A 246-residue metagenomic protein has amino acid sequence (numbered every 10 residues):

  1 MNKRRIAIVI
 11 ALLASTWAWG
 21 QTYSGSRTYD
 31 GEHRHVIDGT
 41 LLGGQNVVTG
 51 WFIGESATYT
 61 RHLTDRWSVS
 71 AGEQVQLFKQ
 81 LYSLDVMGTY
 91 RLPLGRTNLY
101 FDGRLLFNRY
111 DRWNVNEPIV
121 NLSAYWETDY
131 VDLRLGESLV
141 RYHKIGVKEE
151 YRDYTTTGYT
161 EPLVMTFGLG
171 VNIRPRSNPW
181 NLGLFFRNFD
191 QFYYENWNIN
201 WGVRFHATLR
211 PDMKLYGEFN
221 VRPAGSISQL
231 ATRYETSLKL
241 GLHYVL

Functional and structural regions predicted by a protein language model:
A11-G20: Hydrophobic h-region of N-terminal signal peptides that target proteins for export in Gram-negative bacteria
W19-Q76: Short glycine/proline- and aromatic-enriched beta-strand/turn motifs that initiate or cap beta-hairpins
H35, T49-E55, Q80-L84, N114-V120 (+6 more regions): Residues that define the transmembrane beta-barrel architecture of outer-membrane proteins
H35-V36, D65-S70, P93-F101, D129-L135 (+3 more regions): Repeated loop/turn-to-beta-strand initiation elements of outer-membrane beta-barrel proteins
L41-V47, I53, E73-K79, L92 (+7 more regions): Transmembrane beta-strands of outer-membrane beta-barrel pores
G43, E55-R61, E73, V86-Y90 (+5 more regions): Residues on the lipid-exposed face of transmembrane beta-strands in outer-membrane beta-barrel proteins
E117-Q191: Detector for outer-membrane/organellar transmembrane beta-barrel domains, recognizing the amphipathic beta-strand
E195-L246: Predominantly the C-terminal beta-signal and adjacent terminal strand-loop region of outer-membrane beta-barrel
